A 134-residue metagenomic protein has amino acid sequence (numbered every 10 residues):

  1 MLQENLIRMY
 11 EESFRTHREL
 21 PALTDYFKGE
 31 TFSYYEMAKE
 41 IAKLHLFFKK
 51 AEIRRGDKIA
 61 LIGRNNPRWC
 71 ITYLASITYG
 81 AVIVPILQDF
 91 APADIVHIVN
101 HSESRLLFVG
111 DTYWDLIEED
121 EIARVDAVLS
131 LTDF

Functional and structural regions predicted by a protein language model:
M1-A22: A short N-terminal helical cap/helix-turn-helix that marks the beginning of AMP-binding/adenylate-forming
M1-L2, E36, I83-I86: Short, flexible loop segments at the rims of nucleotide/cofactor-binding pockets, characterized by
E19-N66, C70, L74, A91-V96: Conserved AMP-binding/adenylate-forming core of the ANL superfamily
A51, T78-F134: Structural core segment of the AMP-binding/adenylate-forming
